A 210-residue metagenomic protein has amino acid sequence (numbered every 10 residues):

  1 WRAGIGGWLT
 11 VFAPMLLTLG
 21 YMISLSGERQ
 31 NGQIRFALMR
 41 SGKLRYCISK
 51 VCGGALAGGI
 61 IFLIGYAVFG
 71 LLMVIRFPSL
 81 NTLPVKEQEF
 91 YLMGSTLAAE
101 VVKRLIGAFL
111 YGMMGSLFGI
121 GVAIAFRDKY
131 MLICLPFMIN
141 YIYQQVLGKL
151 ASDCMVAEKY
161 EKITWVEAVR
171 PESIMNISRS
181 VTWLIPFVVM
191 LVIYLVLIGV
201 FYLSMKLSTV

Functional and structural regions predicted by a protein language model:
W1-I23, I48-A125, Q145, W165-M190: Secretory targeting signals
L17-Y21, Q30, F118, V196-F201: Hydrophobic/aromatic residues in alpha-helical transmembrane segments
L19-M39, K43, V51, V210: Transmembrane helix boundary and interhelical loop/hinge segments in multi-pass membrane proteins
G42-L44, I48, D128-L132, W183: Membrane-helix interface segments
R45, V122-R127, K206-L207: Membrane-interface helix-boundary motifs at transmembrane edges
G54, F137-Y141, Y194: Residue-level recognition of pore/gate-forming positions within transmembrane alpha-helices of multi-pass
F126-E161: Transmembrane helix segments
V189-V210: Junction motif at the cytosolic side of a transmembrane helix
